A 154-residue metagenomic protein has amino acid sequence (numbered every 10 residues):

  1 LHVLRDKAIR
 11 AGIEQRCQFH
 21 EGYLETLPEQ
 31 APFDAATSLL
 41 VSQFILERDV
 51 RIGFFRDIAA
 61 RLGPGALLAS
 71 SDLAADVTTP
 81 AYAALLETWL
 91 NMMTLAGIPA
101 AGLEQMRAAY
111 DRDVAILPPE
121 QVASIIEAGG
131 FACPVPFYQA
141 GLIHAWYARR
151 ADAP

Functional and structural regions predicted by a protein language model:
L1-T26: Class I SAM-dependent methyltransferase SAM/SAH-binding core
E25-A36: A short acidic, Gly/Pro-enriched loop at the edge of an enzyme's catalytic core that lines a small-molecule cofactor
A36-T37, I126: Hydrophobic beta-strand segment of the Class I
S38-Q43, S71: Residues lining the SAM
I52-P64: A short glycine-rich, Lys/Arg-flanked "PGG" loop and its adjoining helix->strand segment in the class I
L67-A96: Conserved class I S-adenosyl-L-methionine
R112-G129: Short alpha-helix
G129-P154: C-terminal lobe and adjacent flexible extensions of AdoMet/dcAdoMet transferase-like proteins
